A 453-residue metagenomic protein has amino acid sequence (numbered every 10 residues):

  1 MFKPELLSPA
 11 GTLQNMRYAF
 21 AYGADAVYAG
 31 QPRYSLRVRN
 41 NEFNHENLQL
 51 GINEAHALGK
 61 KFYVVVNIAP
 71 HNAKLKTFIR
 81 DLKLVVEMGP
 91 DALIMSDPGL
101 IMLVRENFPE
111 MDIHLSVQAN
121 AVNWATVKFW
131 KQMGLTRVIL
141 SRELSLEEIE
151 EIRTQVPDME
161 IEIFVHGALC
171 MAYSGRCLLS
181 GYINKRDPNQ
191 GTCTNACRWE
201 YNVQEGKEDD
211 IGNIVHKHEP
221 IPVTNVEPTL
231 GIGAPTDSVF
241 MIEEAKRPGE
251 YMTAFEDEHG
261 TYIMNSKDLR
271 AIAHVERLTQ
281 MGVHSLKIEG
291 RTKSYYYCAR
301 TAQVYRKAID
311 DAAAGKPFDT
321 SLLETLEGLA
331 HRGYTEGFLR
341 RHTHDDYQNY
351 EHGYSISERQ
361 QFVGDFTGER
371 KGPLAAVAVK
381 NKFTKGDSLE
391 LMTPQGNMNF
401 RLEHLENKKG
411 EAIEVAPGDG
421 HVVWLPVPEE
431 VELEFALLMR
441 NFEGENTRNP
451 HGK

Functional and structural regions predicted by a protein language model:
M1-A21, A26-R33, I52, L58-I68 (+5 more regions): Surface-exposed amphipathic alpha-helical tracts and adjacent flexible/coil segments at the periphery of soluble enzymes
R37-E54: Glycine-rich, positively charged N-terminal anion/phosphate-binding segment
G99-L100: Alpha-helix capping/helix-boundary segments
F108-P109: Conserved phosphotransfer cores of two-component systems
N123-A125: Conserved nucleotide-cofactor-binding alpha/beta core module
